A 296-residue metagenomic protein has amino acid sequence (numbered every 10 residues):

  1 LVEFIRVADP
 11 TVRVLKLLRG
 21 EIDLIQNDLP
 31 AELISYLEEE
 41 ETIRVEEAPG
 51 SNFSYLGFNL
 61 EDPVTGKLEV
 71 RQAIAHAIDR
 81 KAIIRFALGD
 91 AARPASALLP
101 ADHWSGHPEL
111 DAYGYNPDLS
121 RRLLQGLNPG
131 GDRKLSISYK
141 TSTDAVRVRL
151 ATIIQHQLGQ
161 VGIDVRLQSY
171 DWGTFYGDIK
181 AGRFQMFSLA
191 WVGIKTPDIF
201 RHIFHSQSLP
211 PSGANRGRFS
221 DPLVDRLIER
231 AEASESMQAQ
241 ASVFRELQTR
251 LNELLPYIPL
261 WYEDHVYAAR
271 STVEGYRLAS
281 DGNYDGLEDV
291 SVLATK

Functional and structural regions predicted by a protein language model:
L1-S35, Q155-H156, D164-R166: Ligand-site clamp/hinge motif
L1-V12, E32-F53, D90, D118 (+2 more regions): Aromatic-rich, solvent-exposed beta-strand/loop patch
V2, L17, F58, I74 (+7 more regions): Residue-level signal for nonpolar/aromatic packing positions in well-ordered secondary structure
E3-R6, L24-D28, V45-E47, S54-G57 (+7 more regions): Structural recognition of the beta-strand scaffold that forms the well-ordered cores of secreted hydrolase catalytic
P10-K16, L29-E39, R44, L56-G57 (+4 more regions): Pocket-flanking alpha-helical
S35-A48, G57-L68, W104-L119, P129-L135 (+3 more regions): Short, solvent-exposed loop/beta-turn-alpha elements that line the ligand-binding surface or hinge of extracytoplasmic
E39, G66-H156, Q160, S220-L227 (+2 more regions): Append "and occasionally in soluble cytosolic enzymes with long acidic Gly/Pro-rich linkers
Q125-G193, M237, H265: Ligand/substrate-recognition segments at binding pockets and active sites
